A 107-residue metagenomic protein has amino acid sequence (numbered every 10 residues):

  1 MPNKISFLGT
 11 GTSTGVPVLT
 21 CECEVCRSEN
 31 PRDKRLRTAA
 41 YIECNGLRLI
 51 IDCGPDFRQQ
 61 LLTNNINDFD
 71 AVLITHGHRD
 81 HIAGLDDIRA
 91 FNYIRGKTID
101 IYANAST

Functional and structural regions predicted by a protein language model:
P2-N64: Conserved beta-strand hairpin/beta-sheet module of binuclear metal-dependent hydrolase folds, prominently
R48, C53-A103: Active-site metal-binding motif and surrounding structural segment of the metallo-beta-lactamase
A105-T107: Short, intrinsically disordered, charge-balanced linker/junction segments flanking boundaries in proteins
